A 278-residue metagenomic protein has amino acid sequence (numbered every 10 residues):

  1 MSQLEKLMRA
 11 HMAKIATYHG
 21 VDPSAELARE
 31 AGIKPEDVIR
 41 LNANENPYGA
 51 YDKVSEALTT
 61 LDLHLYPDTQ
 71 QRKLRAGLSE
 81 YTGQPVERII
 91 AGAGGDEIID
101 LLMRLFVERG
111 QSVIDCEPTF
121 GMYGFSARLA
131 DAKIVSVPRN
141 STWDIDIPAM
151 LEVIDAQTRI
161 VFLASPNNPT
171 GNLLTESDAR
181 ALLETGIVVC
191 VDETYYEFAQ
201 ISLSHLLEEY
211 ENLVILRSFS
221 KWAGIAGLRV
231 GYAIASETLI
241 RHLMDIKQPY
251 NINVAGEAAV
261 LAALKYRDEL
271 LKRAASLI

Functional and structural regions predicted by a protein language model:
S2-D96, L101: N-terminal small-domain helix-loop-helix segment of the aminotransferase-like
R9, V21-S24, Y51-S55, Q71-R75 (+7 more regions): A general structural signal for well-ordered alpha-helical segments in protein cores
A16, A43-P47, G95, N167 (+5 more regions): Structured beta->alpha junctions
E26, K53, A57, G77 (+9 more regions): Alpha-helical elements of Rossmann-like donor-binding domains used by nucleotide-donor carbohydrate transfer enzymes
L41, V189-C190: Residue-level marker for buried hydrophobic side chains located in beta-strands that build the well-ordered beta-sheet
L63-E184, C190, Y195-V214: Conserved core of the PLP fold type I
N212-I278: PLP-dependent aminotransferase class I/II
